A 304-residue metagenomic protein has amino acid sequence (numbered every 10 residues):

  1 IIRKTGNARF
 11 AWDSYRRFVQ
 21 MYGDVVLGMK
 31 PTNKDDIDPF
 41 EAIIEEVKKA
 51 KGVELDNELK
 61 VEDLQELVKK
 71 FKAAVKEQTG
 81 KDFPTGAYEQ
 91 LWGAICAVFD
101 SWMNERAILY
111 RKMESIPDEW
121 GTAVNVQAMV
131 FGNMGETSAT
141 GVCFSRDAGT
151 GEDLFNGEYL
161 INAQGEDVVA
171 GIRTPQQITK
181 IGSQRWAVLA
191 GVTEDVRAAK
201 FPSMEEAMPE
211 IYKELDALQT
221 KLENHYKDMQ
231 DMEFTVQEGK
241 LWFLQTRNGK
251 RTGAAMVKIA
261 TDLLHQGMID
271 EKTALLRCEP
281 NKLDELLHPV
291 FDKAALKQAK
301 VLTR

Functional and structural regions predicted by a protein language model:
I1-A299, R304: Nucleotide/phosphate-binding sheet-loop regions of phosphoryl- and nucleotidyl-transfer enzymes
